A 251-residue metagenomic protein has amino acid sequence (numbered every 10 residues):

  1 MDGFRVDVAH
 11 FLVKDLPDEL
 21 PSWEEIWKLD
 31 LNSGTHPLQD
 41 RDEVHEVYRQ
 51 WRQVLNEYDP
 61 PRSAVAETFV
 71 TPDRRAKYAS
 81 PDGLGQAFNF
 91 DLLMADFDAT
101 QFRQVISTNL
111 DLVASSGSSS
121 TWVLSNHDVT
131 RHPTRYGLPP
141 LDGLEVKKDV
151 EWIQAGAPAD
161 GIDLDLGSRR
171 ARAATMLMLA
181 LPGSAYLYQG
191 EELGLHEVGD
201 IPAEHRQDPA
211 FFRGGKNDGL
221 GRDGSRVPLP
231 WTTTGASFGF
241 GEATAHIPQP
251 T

Functional and structural regions predicted by a protein language model:
M1-T251: Active-site and adjacent substrate-binding regions of carbohydrate-active enzymes
